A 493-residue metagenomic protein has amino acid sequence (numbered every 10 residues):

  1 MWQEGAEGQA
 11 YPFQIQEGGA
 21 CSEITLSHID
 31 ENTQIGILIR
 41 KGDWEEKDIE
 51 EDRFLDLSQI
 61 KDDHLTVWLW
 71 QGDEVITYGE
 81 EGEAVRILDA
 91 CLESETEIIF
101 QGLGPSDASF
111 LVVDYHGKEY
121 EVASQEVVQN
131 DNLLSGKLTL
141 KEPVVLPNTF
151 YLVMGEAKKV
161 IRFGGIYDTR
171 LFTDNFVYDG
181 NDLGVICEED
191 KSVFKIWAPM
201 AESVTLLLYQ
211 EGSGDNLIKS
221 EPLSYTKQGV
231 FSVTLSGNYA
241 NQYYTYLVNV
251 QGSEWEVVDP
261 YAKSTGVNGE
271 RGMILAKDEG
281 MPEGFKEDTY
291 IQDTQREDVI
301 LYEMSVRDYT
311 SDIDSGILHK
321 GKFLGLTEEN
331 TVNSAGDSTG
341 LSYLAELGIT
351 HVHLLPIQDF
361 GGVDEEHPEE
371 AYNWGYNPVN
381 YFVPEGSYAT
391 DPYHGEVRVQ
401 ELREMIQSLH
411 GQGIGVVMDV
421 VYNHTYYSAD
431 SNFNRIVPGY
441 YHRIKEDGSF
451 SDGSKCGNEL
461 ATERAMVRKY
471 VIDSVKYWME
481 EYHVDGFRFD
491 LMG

Functional and structural regions predicted by a protein language model:
W2-Q9, G42-W44, V113-E121, Y209-N216 (+1 more regions): Change "in extracellular beta-sheet-rich domains … of secreted and cell-surface proteins" to "in beta-sheet-rich domains
E17-G19, E23-E95, V128-V193, L217-I218 (+1 more regions): The feature marks proteins involved in alpha-glucan
L88-H116: Eukaryotic non-catalytic protein-interaction modules, chiefly N-terminal intrinsically disordered
Q101-A108, W197-V204, Y239: Short proline/glycine-enriched turn/loop motifs at strand-loop junctions of beta-rich domains
P105-V145, S203, L208-Y209: Immunoglobulin-like IPT/TIG beta-sandwich domains and homologous Ig-like subdomains
C187-L207: Mature N-terminal segment immediately following signal peptide/propeptide cleavage in secreted/periplasmic
R307-G486, L491-M492: Substrate-binding/active-site clefts of carbohydrate-active enzymes
